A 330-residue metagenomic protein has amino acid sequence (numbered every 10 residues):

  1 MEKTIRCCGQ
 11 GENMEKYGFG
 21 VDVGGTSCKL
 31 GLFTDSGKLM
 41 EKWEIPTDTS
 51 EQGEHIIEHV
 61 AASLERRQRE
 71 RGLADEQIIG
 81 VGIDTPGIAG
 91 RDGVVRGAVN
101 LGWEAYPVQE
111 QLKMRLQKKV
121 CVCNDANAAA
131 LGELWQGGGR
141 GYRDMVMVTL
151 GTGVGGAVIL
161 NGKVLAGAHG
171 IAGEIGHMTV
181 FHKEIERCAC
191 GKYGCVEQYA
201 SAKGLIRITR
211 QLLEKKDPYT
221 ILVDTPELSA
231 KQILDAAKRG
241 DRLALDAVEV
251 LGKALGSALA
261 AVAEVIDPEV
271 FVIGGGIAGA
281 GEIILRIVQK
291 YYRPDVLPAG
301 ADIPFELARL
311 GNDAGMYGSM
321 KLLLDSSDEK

Functional and structural regions predicted by a protein language model:
E2-I79, G90-D92, E110-V120, G132-Y142 (+3 more regions): ATP-binding/phosphotransfer module of carbohydrate and carboxylate kinases, centering on a glycine-rich
D22, G80-D84, C123, M147-G153 (+1 more regions): Short beta-strand segments
W43-I45, V99, A168: Short hydrophobic alpha-helix segments
D92-A98: Glycine- (often His-adjacent) and acidic-residue-rich active-site loop that binds/positions the CoA thioester
V99-L101, A105, C121-N127, M147-L150 (+1 more regions): Active-site nucleophile and cofactor-binding loops and adjacent substrate-binding regions of central metabolic enzymes
K118, R143-V148, T152-G156, L160 (+2 more regions): Generic beta-strand structural signal
A130-W135, G156-V158, H177-M178: Adenylate-forming
I171-I175: Structural signature of FAD isoalloxazine-binding scaffolds in flavoprotein oxidoreductases
